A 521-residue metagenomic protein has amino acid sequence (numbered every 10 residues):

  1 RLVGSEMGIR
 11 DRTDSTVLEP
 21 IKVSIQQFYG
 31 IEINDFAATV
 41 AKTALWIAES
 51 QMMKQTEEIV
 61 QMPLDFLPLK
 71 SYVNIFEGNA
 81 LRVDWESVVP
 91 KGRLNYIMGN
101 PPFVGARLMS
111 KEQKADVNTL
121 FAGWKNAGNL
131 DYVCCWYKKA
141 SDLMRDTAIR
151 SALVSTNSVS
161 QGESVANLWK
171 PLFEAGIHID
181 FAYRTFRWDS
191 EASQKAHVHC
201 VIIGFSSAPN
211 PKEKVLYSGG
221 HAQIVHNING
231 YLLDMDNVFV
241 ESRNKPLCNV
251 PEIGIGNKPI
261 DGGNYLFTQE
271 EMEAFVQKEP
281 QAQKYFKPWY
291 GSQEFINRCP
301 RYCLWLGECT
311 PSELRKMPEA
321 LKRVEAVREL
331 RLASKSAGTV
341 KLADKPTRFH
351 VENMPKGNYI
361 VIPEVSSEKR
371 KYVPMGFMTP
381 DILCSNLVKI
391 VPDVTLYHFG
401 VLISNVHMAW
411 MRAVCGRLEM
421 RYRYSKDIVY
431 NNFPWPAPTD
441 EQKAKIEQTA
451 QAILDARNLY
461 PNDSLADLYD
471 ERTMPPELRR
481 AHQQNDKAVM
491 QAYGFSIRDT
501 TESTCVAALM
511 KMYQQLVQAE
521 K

Functional and structural regions predicted by a protein language model:
L2-G8: Short, small-residue-biased leader/transition segments that mark boundaries at the very start of proteins
F28-I31: Conserved SAM-binding motif I beta-strand of class I
A38, W46, S50-E57, L69-K70 (+7 more regions): Signature of N6-adenine DNA methyltransferases within the class I
A41: Conserved SAM-binding loop
R184, S367-I382, G400, A409-M420: Short, ligand-facing micro-motifs at secondary-structure edges
V238-N386, E502-K521: Segments forming glycine/polar-rich beta-alpha architectures that bind adenosine-containing cofactors
E319-V327, L342-A343, Y430-K521: Non-catalytic DNA-recognition/assembly elements of restriction-modification systems
K389-N431, T439-A444, Q448, A452-A456: Basic, amphipathic alpha-helical recognition segments used for DNA target recognition
